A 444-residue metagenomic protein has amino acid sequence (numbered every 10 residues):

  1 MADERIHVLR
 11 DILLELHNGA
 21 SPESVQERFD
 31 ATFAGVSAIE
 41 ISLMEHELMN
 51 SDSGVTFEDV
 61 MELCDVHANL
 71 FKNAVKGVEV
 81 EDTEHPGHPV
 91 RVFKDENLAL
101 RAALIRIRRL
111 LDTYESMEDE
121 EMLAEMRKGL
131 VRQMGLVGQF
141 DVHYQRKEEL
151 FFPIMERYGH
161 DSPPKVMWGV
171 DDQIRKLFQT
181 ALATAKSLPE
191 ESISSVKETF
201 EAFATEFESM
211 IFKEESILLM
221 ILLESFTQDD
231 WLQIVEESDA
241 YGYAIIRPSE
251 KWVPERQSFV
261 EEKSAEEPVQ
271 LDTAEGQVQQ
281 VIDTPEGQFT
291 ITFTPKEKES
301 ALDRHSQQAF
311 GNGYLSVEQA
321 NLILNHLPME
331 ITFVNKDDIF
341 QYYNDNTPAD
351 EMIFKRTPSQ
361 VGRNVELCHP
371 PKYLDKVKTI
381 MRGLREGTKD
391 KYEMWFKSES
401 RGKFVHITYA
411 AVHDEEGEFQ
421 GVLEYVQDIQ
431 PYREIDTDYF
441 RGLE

Functional and structural regions predicted by a protein language model:
M1-D141, Q145-Y392, F396, K403-V405 (+2 more regions): Small-residue-biased structural context
